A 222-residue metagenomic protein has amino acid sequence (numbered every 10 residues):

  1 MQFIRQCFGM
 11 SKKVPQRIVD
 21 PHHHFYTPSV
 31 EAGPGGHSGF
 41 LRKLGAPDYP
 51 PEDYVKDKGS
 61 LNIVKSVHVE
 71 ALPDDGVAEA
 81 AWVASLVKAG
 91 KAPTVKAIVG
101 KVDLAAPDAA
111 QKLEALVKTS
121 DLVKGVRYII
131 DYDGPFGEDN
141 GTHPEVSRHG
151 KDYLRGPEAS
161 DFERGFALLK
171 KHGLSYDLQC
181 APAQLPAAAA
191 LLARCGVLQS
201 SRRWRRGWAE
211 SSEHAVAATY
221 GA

Functional and structural regions predicted by a protein language model:
F3-G90, E114: An N-terminally biased module of ancient metal coordination in phosphate/nucleic-acid-related enzymes
R17-D20, V64-V67, V95-V99, V123-R127 (+2 more regions): Structural preference for beta-strand elements that scaffold enzyme active sites
H24, A71-L72, K101-A105, Y128-D133 (+3 more regions): Active-site beta-loop-alpha junctions enriched in small/polar residues
T27-V67, T119-R155, V197-L198, R203 (+1 more regions): Active-site gating loops and adjacent loop-to-helix segments of metal-dependent hydrolytic enzymes
P34, H143, K151-A222: Catalytic pocket-lining loop regions of alpha/beta-barrel enzymes, especially the amidohydrolase/enolase/GH5 lineages
Y54-N62, A81-P93, K112-K124, A159 (+3 more regions): Acidic (Asp/Glu)-rich catalytic clusters
V77, A106-P107, L185: Loop/helix-junction capping segments adjacent to catalytic residues or to phosphate/diphosphate-binding pockets
A105-L113: Glycine-rich anion/phosphate-binding loops
